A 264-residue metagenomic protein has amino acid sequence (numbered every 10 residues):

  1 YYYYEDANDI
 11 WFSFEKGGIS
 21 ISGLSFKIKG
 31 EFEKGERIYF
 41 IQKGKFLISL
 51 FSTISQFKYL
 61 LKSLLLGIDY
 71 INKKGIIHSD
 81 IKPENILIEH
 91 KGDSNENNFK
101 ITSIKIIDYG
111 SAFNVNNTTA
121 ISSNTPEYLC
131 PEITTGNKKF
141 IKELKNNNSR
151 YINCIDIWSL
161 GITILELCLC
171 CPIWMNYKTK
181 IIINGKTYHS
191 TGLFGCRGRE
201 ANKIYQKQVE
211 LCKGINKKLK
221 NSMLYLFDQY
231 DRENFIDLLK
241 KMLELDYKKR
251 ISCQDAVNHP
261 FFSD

Functional and structural regions predicted by a protein language model:
Y1-I10: Short beta-strand micro-motifs within the conserved protein kinase catalytic domain, predominantly in the N-lobe
G17-K45: Structural motif in protein kinase domains
L60-L61: Activation segment signature within eukaryotic-like protein kinase domains
N72-E89: Catalytic-loop of the protein kinase fold
E89-P131, G136: Activation segment/activation loop of eukaryotic-type protein kinase catalytic domains
T134-W158, I162-L224: Conserved C-lobe activation region of Hanks-type protein kinase-like domains
Y230-L243: Conserved C-terminal C-lobe helix
E244-K249, C253-D264: Terminal C-lobe "cap" of eukaryotic-type protein kinase domains
